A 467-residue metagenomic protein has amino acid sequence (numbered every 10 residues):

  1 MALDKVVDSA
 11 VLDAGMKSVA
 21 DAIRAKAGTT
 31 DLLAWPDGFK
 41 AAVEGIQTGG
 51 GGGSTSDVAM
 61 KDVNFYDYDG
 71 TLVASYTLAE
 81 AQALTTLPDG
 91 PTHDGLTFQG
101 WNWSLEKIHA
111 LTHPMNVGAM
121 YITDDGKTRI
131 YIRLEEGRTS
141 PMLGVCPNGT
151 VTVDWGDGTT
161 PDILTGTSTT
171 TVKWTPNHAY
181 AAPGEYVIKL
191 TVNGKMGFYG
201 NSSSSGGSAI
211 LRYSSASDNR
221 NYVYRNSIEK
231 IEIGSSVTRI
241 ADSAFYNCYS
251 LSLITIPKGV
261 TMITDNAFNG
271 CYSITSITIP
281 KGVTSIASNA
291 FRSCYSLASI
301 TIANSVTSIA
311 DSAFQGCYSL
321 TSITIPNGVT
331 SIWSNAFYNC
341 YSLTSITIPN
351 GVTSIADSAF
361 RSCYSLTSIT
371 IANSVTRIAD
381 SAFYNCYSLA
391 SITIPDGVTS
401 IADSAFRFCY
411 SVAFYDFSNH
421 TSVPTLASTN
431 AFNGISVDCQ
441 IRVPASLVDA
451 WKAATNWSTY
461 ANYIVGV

Functional and structural regions predicted by a protein language model:
M1-D57, T71: Short, low-complexity N-terminal tether/leader segments at secretion or assembly junctions of large, surface-exposed
D31-A41, Q82, W103-I122, P183-Y186 (+2 more regions): Extracellular interaction modules
G51-V58, I122-C146, N193-I233: Extracellular ectodomain segments of secreted/surface proteins
T55-D67, P91, K107-D125, A431: Conserved "repeat-terminator" motif of extracellular CCP/Sushi domains
Y68, L72-A81, E106-H109, R129-R133 (+15 more regions): Structural signature of tandem-repeat unit edges
A83-A110, K195-Y199: Surface-exposed interfaces of beta-sheet-rich extracellular modules
S168-A182, Y186: Residue-level recognition of secondary-structure-to-loop junctions
